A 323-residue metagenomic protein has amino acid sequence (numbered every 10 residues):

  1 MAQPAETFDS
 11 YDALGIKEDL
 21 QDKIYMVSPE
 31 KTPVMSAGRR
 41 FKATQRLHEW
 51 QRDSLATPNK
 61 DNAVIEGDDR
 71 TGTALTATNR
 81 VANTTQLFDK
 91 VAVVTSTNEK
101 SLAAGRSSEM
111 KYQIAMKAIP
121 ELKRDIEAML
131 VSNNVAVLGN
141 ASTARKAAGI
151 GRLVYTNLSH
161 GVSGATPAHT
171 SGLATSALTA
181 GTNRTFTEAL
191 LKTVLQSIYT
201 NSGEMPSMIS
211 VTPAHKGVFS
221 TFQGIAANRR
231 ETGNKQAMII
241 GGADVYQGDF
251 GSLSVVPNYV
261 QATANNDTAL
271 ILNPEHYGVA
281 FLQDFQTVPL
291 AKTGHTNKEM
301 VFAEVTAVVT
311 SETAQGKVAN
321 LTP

Functional and structural regions predicted by a protein language model:
M1-P323: Flexible, glycine/threonine- and acidic-rich loop/arm segments that mediate assembly and lattice contacts in viral
